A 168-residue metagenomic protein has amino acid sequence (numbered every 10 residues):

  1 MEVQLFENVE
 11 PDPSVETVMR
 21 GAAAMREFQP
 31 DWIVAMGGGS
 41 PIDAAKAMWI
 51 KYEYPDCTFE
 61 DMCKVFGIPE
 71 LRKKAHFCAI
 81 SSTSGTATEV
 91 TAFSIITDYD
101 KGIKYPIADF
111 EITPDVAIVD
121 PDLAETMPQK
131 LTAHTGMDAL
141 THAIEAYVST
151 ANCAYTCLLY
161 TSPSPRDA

Functional and structural regions predicted by a protein language model:
M1-C57: N-terminal small/polar loop signature for handling phosphorylated ligands or for N-terminal nucleophile
P13, G38, I80, V119 (+1 more regions): Single, functionally critical "micro-switch" positions that shape active/binding sites and transmembrane helices
S14-V18, R26, A133-M137, S149-Y160: Generic structural signal for well-ordered, non-membrane alpha-helical segments in soluble metabolic enzymes
E53-C153: A glycine/threonine-rich phosphate-anchoring loop and its flanking beta-alpha core in nucleotide/phosphate-binding
Y160-A168: Single conserved hydrophobic/aromatic residue that forms the stacking wall/gate of nucleotide- or nucleobase-binding
